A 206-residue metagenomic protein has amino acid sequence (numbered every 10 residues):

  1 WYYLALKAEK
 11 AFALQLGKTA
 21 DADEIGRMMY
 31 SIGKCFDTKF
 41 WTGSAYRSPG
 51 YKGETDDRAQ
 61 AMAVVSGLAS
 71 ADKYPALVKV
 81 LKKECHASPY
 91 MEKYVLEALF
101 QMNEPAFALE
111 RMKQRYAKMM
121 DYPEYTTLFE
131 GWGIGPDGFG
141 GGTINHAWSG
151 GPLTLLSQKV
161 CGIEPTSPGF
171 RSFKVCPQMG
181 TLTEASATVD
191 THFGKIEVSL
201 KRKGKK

Functional and structural regions predicted by a protein language model:
W1-G140: Catalytic cores of carbohydrate-active enzymes
Q15, R27, A106-K206: Non-catalytic C-terminal accessory modules of carbohydrate-active enzymes
